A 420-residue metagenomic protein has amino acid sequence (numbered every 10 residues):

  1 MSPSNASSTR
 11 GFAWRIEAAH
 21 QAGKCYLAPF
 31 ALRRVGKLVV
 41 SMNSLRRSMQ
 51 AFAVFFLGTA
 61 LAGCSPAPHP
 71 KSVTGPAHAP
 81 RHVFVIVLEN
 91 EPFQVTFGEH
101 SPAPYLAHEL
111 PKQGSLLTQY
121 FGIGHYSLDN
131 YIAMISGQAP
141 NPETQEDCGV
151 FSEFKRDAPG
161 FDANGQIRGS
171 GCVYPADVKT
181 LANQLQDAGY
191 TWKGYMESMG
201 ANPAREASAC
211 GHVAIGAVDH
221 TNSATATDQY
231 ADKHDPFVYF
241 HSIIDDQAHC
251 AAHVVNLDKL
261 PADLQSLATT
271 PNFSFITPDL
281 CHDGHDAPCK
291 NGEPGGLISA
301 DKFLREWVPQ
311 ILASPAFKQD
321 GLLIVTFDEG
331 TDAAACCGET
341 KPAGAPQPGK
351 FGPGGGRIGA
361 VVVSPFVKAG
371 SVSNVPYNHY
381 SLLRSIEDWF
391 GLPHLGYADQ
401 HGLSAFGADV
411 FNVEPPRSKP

Functional and structural regions predicted by a protein language model:
S2-R10, W14-R15, R34: Low-acidity, Ser/Thr- and Arg-rich intrinsically disordered low-complexity segments
S41-A53: Bacterial N-terminal signal peptides that target proteins for export
A51-A62: Bacterial N-terminal signal peptides
S65-P420: N-terminal pro-sequences and low-complexity stem/linker regions of secreted or lumenal proteins
